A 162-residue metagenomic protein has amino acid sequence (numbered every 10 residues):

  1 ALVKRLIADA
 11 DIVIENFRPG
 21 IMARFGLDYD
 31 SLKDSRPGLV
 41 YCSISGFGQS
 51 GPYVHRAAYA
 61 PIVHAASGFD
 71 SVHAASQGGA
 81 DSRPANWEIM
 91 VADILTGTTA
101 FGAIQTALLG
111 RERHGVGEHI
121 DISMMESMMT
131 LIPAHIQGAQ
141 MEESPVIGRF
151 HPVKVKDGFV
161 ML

Functional and structural regions predicted by a protein language model:
A1-D34: A structured beta-alpha segment of the ubiquitous adenosine-cofactor-binding alpha/beta core
I14, L32, Y41, A60 (+2 more regions): Structural scaffold positions in well-ordered secondary structure
R18-P19, S45-G46, S67: Short glycine-/small-residue-rich Rossmann-like dinucleotide-binding loops
M22, R36, G117-H119: Short secondary-structure junction motifs
A23, S50-P52, V72: Glycine/Thr-rich phosphate-binding loops of Rossmann-like dinucleotide-binding domains
D30-P37, C42-H55: Helix-loop-strand module that forms the ligand-binding subsite of alpha/beta enzymes
C42-I44, Y59, H64-A65, V72: Generic beta-sheet signal
A65-L162: Acidic, glycine-rich segments within the central catalytic cores of soluble metabolic enzymes that bind/position
